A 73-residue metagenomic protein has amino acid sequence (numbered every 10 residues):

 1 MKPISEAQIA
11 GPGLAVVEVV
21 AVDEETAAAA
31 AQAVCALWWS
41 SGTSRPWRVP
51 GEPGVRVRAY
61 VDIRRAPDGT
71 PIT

Functional and structural regions predicted by a protein language model:
M1-T73: Long, contiguous binding/interaction regions
